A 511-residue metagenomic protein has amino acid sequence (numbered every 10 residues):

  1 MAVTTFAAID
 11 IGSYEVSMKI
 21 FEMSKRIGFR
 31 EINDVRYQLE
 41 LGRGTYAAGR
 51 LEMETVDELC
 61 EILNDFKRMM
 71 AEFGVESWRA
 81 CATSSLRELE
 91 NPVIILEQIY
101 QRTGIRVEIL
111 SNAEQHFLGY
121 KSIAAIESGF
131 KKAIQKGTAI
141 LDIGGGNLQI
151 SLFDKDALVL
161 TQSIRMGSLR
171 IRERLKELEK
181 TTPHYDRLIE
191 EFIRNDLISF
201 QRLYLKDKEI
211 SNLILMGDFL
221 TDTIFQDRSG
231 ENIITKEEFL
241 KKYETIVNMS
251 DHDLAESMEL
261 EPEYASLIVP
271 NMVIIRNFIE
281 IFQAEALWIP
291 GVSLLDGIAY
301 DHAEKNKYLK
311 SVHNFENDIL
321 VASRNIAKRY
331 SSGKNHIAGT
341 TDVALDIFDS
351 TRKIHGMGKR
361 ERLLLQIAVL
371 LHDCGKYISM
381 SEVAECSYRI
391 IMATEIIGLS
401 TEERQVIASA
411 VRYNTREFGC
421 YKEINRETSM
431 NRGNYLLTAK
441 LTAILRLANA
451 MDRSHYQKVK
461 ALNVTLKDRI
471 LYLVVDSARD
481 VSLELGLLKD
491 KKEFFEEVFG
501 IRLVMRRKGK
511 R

Functional and structural regions predicted by a protein language model:
M1-A7, I11-S17, F21-S85, P92 (+1 more regions): N-terminal glycine/serine-rich phosphate-binding loop of ATP-dependent small-molecule kinases, especially carbohydrate
A2-R30, E127, K132-L160, M216-D218: Gly/Thr-rich phosphate-binding beta-strand-loop-beta motif of the actin/hexokinase/Hsp70
F6, G44-R68, S85-L89, Q101-Q135 (+6 more regions): Helical "lid/coupling" subdomains associated with nucleotide-phosphate turnover
A80, I109, I289, M505-R507: A structural preference for short, hydrophobic beta-strand core positions in alpha/beta folds
L89-L96, L485, K489: Short, surface-exposed alpha-helical segments at coil->helix boundaries
E97, R276, E493: Active-site phosphate/pyrophosphate- and oxyanion-stabilizing loops and adjacent acidic/basic residues in soluble
E285, F499-R511: A short amphipathic beta-strand at an alpha->beta junction
L483-R502: Short, non-transmembrane amphipathic alpha-helical segments
